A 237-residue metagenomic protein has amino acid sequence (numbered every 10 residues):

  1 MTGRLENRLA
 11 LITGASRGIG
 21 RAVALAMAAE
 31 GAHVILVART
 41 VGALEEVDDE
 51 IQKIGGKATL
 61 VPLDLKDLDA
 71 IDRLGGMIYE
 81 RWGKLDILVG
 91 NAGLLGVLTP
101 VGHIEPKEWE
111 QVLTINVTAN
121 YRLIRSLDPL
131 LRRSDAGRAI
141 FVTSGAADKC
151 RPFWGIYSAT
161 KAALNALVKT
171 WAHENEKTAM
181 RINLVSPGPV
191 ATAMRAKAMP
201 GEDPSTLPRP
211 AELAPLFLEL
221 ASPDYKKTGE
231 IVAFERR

Functional and structural regions predicted by a protein language model:
R8, G56-K57, K84-L85, L131-S144 (+2 more regions): Active-site loop of short-chain dehydrogenase/reductase
S16-G18: Conserved glycine-rich cofactor-binding loop
E30-E46: Conserved glycine-rich Rossmann-like NAD(P)H-binding loop of the short-chain dehydrogenase/reductase
G42, P62-L74, P106: The beta1-alpha1 cofactor-binding region of Rossmann-like NAD(H)/NADP(H)-dependent oxidoreductases
L94, R132, G137-A163, V168-K177 (+1 more regions): Catalytic loop of short-chain dehydrogenase/reductase
T99-V101, E105-L113: Substrate-binding pocket helix/loop in short-chain dehydrogenase/reductase
K177-M180, L184-V185, T192, G201-R237: C-terminal helical subdomain
